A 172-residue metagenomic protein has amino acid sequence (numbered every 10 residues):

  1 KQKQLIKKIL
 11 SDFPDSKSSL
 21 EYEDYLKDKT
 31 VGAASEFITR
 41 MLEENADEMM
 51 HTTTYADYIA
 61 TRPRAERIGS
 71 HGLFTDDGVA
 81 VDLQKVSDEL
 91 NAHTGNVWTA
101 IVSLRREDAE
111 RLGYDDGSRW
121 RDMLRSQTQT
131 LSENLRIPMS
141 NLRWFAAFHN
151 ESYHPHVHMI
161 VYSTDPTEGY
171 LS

Functional and structural regions predicted by a protein language model:
K1-P155, M159-S172: N-terminal nicking endonuclease/strand-transfer module with a His-rich metal-binding environment and a catalytic Tyr
